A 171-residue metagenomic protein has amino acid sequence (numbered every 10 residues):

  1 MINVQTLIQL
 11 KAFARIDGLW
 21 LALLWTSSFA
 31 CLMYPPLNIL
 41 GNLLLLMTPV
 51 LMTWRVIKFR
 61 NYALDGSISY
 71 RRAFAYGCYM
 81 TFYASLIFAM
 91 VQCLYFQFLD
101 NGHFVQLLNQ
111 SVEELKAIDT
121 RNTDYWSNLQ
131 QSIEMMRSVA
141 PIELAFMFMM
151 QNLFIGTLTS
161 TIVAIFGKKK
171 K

Functional and structural regions predicted by a protein language model:
M1-R60: Transmembrane alpha-helical insertion/packing segments
A12-I16, W20, A75-A84: Alpha-helical transmembrane segments of multi-pass membrane proteins
W20, L24-S28, L32, A84-F88 (+4 more regions): Alpha-helical transmembrane segments of multipass membrane proteins
I57-A73, Q97: Membrane-helix interface/capping segments
M80-Q106: C-terminal halves and exits of single transmembrane alpha-helices
L99-S138: Membrane-interface interhelical loops and short interface/amphipathic helices in multi-pass inner-membrane
S132-T157: Individual transmembrane alpha-helix segments
M149-K171: Cytoplasmic juxtamembrane regions at transmembrane-helix boundaries
